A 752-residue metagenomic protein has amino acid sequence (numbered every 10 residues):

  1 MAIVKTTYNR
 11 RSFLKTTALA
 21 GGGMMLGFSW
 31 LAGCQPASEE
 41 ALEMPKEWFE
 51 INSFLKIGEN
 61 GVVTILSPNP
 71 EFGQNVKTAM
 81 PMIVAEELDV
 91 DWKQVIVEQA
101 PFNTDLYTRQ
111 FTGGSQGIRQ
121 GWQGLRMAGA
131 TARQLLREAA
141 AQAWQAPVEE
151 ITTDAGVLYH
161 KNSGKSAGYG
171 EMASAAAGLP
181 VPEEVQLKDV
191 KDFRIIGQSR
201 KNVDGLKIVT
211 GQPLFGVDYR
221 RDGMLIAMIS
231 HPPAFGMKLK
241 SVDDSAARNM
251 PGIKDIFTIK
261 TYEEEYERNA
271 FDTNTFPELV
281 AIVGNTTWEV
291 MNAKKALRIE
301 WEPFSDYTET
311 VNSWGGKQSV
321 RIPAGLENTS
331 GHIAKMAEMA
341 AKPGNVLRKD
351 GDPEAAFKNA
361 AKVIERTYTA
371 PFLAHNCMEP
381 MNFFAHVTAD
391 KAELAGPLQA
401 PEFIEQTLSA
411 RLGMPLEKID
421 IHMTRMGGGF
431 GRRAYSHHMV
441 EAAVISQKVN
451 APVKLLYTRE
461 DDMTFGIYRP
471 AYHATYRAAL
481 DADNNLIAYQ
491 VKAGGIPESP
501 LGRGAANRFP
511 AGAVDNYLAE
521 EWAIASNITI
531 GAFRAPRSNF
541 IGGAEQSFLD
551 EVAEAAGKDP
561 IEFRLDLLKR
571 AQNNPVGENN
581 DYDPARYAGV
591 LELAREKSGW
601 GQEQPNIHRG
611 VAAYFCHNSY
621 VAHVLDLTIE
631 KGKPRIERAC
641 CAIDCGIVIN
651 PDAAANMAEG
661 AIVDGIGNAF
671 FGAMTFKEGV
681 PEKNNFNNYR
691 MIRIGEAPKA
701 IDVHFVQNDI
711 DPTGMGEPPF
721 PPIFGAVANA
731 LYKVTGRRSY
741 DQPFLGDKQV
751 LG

Functional and structural regions predicted by a protein language model:
A2-I643, A673, N685, I694-H704 (+2 more regions): Structural alpha/beta core scaffold segments of enzyme domains
R425-G428, M657, A661: Transmembrane helix-bundle signature of multi-pass membrane transporters/permeases
P536, H704-P719: Amphipathic, heptad-repeat alpha-helical segments used for oligomerization and assembly
G646-N650: Cytochrome P450 core scaffold surrounding the K-helix E-X-X-R motif and the conserved "meander" helix-loop region
A654, F676-R693, T713-E717: Hydrophobic alpha-helical bundle architecture
I662, E717-A728: Conserved phosphate/anionic-ligand binding catalytic regions in large, soluble enzymes, centered on
